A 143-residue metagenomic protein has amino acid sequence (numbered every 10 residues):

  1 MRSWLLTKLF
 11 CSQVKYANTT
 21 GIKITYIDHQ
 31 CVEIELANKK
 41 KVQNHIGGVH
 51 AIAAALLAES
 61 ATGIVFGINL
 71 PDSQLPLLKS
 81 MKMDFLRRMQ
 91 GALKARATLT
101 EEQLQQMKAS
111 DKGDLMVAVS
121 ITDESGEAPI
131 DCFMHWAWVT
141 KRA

Functional and structural regions predicted by a protein language model:
M1-N18: Alpha-helical membrane-targeting segments
N18-I24, K79-F85, E102-L104: Short structured motifs
T19, C31-E33, S80, A92-K94 (+2 more regions): Intrinsic-disorder/low-complexity, polar/charged segments enriched in Ser/Thr/Lys/Arg/Asp/Glu/Gln
T19-V49: Catalytic strand-loop segment that frames the active site of acyl-thioester-processing enzymes
K23, K82-D84, R96-T98, S120 (+1 more regions): Residues located in well-ordered beta-strands
A37, K41-N69: A short mixed-secondary-structure module that forms the rim of ligand-binding clefts
V65-T100: Hydrophobic beta-strand-centered segment that forms part of the acyl-chain substrate-binding groove
M89-Q90, T100-A143: HotDog/MaoC-like acyl-thioester-processing domains
